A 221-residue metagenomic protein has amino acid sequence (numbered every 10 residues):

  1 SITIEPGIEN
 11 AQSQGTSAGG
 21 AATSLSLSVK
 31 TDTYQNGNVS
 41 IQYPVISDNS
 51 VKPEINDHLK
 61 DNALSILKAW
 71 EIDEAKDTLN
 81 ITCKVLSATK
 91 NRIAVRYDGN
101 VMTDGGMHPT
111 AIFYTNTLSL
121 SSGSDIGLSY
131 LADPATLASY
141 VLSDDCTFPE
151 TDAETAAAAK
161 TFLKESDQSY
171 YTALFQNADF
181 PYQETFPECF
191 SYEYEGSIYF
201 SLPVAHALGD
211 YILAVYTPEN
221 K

Functional and structural regions predicted by a protein language model:
S1-K221: Compositionally biased intrinsically disordered regions enriched in Thr/Gly
